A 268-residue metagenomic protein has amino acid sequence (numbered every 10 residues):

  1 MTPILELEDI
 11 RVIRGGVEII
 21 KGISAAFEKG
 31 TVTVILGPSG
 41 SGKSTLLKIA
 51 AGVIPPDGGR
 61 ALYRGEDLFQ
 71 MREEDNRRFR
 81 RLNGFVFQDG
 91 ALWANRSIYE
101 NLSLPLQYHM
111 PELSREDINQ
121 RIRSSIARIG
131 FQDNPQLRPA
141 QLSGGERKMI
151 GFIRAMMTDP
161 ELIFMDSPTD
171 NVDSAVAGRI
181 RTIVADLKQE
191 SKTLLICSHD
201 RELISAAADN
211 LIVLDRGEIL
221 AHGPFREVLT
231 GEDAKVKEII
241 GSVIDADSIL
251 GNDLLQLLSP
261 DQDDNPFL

Functional and structural regions predicted by a protein language model:
A51: Helix-to-loop junction immediately C-terminal to a conserved catalytic motif
G59-D67: Conserved ABC transporter NBD signature motif
R115-N134: Conserved ABC ATPase "signature" region
R138-L142, E146: Conserved ABC ATPase signature
I163-D166: Catalytic Walker B motif of ABC-type/P-loop ATPase nucleotide-binding domains
S198-H199: H-loop/switch region of ABC-family ATPase nucleotide-binding domains
